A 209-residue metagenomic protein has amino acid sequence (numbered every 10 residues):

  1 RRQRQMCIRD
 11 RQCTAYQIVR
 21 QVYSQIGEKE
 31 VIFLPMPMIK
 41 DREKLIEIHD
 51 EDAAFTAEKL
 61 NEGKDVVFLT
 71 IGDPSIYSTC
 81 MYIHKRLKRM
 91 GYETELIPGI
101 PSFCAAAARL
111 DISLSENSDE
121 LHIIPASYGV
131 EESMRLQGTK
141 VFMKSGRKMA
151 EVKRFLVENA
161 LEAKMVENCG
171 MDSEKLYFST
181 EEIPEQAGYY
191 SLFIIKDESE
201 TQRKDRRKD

Functional and structural regions predicted by a protein language model:
Q3-I8: Short, small-residue-biased leader/transition segments that mark boundaries at the very start of proteins
R9-E43, E158-V166: P-loop/Walker A phosphate-binding loop and immediately adjacent motor/lid segment at beta-alpha junctions
R9-Q12, P101-C104, M171-S173: Short gly/pro/ser/thr-enriched loop/turn and capping motifs at secondary-structure boundaries
F33, F68-T70, L96-G99, M165-V166: General beta-strand structural signal in soluble alpha/beta enzymes
F33, P37-N61: Glycine/small-residue-rich loop that forms an oxyanion/phosphate-binding "nest" at active or ligand-binding sites
E62-Y77: Conserved Motif II region of HX4D acyltransferases
S75-L136, P184, E198-T201: Class I SAM-dependent methyltransferase SAM-binding "motif I" and its flanking Rossmann-like core
M134-D209: A contiguous loop/helix-start segment that scaffolds small-molecule binding in enzyme catalytic cores
